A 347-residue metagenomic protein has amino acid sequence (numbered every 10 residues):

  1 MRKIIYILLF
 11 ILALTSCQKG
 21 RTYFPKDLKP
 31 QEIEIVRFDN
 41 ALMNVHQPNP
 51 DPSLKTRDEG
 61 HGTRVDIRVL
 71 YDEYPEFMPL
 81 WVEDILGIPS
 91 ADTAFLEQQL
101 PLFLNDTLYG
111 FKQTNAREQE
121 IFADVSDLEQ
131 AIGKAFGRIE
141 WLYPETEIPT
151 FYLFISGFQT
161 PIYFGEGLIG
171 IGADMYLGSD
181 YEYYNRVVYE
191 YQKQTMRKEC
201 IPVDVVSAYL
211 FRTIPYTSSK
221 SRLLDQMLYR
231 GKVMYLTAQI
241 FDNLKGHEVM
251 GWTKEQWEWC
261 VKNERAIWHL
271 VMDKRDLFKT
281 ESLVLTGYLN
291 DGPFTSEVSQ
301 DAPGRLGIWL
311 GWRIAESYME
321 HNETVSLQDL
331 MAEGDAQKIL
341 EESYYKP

Functional and structural regions predicted by a protein language model:
R2-L8: Sec-dependent signal peptide recognition, specifically the positively charged N-region followed immediately by
L14-S16: C-terminal motif of bacterial Sec signal peptides marking the signal peptidase cleavage site
Q18-F95: N-terminal mature-domain "stem" immediately C-terminal to a signal peptide or N-terminal signal-anchor/transmembrane
E32-I35, D39, G133-F136, R230-V233 (+4 more regions): Extracytoplasmic/secreted envelope proteins and their assembly/folding machinery, especially bacterial periplasmic
L96-W257, A332: Acidic/His-rich structured neighborhood in mature extracellular/periplasmic domains
M234-T295: Acidic/His/Gly-enriched intrinsically disordered linker/tail segments that often contain short helix/coil "MoRF-like"
F278-P347: C-terminal soluble interaction/assembly domains
